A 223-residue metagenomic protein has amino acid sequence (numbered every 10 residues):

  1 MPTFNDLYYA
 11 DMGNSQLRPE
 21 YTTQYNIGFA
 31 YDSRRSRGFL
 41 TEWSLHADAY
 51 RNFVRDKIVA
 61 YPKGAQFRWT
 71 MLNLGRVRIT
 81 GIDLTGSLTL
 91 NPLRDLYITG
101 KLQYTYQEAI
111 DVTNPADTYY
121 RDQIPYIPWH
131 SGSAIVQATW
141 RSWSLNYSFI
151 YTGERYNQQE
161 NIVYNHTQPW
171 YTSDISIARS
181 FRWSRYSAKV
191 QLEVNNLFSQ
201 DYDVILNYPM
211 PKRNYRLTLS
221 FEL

Functional and structural regions predicted by a protein language model:
M1-T23, D32, S36-G38, N52-K57 (+4 more regions): Outer-membrane beta-barrel translocator/channel fold
Y9-L17, F67-L74, A116-D122, Q159-N165 (+1 more regions): Extracellular loop and loop/strand-boundary signature of outer-membrane beta-barrel proteins
G13-S15, T23-I27, L45, T70 (+4 more regions): Hydrophobic, lipid-facing positions within transmembrane beta-strands of outer-membrane proteins
L17-T23, F39, L74-T80, I124-W129 (+2 more regions): Short sequence motifs at beta-strands and strand-loop junctions characteristic of Gram-negative outer-membrane
E20-T80, S87: Membrane-embedded beta-barrel scaffold of Gram-negative outer-membrane proteins
F29-R37, L45, G86-P92, W140-S142 (+3 more regions): Outer-membrane beta-barrel proteins
E42-F53, L72-Y156, S187, F198: Gram-negative outer-membrane beta-barrel transporters
I98, Y151-Q158, H166-Q168, I177-L223: C-terminal beta-signal and adjacent terminal beta-strands/loops of Gram-negative outer-membrane beta-barrel proteins
